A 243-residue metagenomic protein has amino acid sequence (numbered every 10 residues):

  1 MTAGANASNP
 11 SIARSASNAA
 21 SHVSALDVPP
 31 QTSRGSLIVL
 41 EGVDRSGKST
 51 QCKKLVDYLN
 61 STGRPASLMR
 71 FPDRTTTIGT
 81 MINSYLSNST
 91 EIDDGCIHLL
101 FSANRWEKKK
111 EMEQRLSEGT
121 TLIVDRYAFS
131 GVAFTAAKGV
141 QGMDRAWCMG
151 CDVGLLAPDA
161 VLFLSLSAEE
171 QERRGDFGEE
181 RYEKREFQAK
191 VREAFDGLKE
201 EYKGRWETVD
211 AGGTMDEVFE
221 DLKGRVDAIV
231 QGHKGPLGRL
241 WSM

Functional and structural regions predicted by a protein language model:
T2-Q31, K54-V56, E169-M243: NTP-dependent small-molecule kinase module
L40: Hydrophobic anchor at the beta1->P-loop junction of P-loop NTPases
R45: Walker A (P-loop) phosphate-binding loop of P-loop NTPases
K48: Conserved lysine of the Walker
Q51: Hydrophobic positions on the alpha1 helix immediately C-terminal to the Walker A/P-loop
T62-V153: ATP-dependent small-molecule kinase phosphotransfer cores that center on conserved nucleotide phosphate-binding segments
R64, L156-A160, Y202-R205: Short glycine-/polar-rich loops that comprise or flank the Walker A/P-loop and associated switch/sensor motifs
R126-A194: A glycine- and Lys/Arg-enriched "phosphate-lid" helix/loop adjacent to the NTP-binding pocket of small-molecule kinases
